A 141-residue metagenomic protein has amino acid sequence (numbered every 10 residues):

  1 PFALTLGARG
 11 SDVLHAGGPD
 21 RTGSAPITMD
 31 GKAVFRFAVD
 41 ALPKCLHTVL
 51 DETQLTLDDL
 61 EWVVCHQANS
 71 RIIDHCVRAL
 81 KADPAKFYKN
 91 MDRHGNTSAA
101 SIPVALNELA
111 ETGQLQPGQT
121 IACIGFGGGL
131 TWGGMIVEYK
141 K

Functional and structural regions predicted by a protein language model:
P1-D40, K44, F126, E138-K141: Condensing-enzyme catalytic core mediating Claisen C-C bond formation in acyl metabolism
V13, F37, A41-V49, D59 (+1 more regions): Non-catalytic alpha-helical scaffold/packing segments enriched in small hydrophobic residues
S24-P26, D51-Q54, D83-A85: A short alpha-helix capping/helix-coil boundary motif
D30-K32, L57-D59, N90-M91: A short, structure-level motif marking secondary-structure boundaries and short turns
V39, E61-K141: Claisen-condensing/thiolase-fold acyl-transfer catalytic domains that form or cleave C-C bonds in fatty acid
K44-E61, L109-Q114: Phosphate/pyrophosphate-binding loops at sites that engage ATP/ADP/AMP, CoA/4′-phosphopantetheine, polyphosphate
